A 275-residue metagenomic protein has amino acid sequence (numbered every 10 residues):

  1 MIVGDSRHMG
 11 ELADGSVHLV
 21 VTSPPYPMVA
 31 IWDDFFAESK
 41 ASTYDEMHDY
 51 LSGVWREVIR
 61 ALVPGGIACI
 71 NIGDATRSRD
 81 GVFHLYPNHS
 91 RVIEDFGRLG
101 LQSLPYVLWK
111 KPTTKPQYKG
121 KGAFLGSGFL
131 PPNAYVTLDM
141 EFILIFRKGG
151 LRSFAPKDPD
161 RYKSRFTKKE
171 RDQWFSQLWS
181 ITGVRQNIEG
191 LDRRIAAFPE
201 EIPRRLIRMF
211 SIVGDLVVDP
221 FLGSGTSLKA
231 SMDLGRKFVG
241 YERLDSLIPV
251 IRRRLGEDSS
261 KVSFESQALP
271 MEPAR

Functional and structural regions predicted by a protein language model:
M1-H8, R252-R275: S-adenosyl-L-methionine
M1-V250: Core catalytic lobe of class I
